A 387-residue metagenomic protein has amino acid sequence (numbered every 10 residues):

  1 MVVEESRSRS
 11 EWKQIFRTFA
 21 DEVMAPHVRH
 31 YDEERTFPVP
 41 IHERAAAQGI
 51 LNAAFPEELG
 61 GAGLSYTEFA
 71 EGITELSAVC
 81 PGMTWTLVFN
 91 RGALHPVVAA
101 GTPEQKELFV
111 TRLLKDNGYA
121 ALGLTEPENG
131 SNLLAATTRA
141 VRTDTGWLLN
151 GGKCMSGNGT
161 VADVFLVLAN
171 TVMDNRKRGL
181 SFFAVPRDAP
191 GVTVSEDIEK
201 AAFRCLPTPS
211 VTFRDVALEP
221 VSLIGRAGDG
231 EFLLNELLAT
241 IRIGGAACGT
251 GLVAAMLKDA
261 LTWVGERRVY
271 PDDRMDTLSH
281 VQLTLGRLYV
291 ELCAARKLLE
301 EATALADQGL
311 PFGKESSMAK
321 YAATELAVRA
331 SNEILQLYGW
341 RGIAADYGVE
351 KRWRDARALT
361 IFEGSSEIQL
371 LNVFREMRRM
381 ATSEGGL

Functional and structural regions predicted by a protein language model:
V2, E71, G92, E236 (+1 more regions): Glycine-rich phosphate/cofactor-binding loops in nucleotide/flavin-utilizing enzymes
V3-R7, E11-W12, A78, T193-C293 (+2 more regions): Glycine-rich beta->alpha junctions and the first turn(s) of the following alpha-helix
A25-E33, G265-D273, Y289-A322, L335-I343: C-terminal helix-coil-helix/basic helical segment that borders enzyme active sites and/or dimer interfaces and provides
A47-N117, G157-V164, A306: Internal helix-loop-helix
D116-L124: A short, Trp-centered hydrophobic/proline-enriched beta-strand micro-motif
E128-S131, M155-N158, D174, K200-P207: Short Gly/Pro-enriched turn/cap motifs at secondary-structure boundaries
T138-V141: A structural signal for short hydrophobic beta-strand segments in well-ordered beta-sheet cores
N150-V194: A short core secondary-structure module
